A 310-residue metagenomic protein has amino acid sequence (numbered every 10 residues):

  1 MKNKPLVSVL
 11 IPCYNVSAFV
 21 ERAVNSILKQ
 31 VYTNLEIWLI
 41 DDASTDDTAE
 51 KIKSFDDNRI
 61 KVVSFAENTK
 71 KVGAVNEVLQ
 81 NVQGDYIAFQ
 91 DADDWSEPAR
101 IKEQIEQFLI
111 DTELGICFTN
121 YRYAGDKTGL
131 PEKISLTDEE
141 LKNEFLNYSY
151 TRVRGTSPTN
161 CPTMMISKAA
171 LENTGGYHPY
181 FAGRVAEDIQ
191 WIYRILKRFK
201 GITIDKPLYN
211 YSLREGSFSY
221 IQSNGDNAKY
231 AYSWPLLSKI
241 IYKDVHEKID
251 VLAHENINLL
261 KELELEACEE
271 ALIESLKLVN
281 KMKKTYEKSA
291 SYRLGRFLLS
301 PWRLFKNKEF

Functional and structural regions predicted by a protein language model:
M1-L28: N-proximal low-complexity "stem/linker" segments adjacent to membrane-targeting elements
A18-E21, D46-S54, W95, A99: Acidic helix N-cap motif at the loop->helix transition within catalytic regions of sugar-transfer enzymes
S26, D41-E50, E67, D91: A conserved acidic beta->alpha catalytic loop
F65-V82, E103: Glycine-rich, basic loop-to-helix element that forms the pyrophosphate-binding segment of sugar-nucleotide handling
Q80, E140-S233: Conserved nucleotide-sugar donor-binding catalytic segment
I87: Short aromatic/hydrophobic "clamp" motif used to bind/position activated sugar donors
A99-K133: Conserved donor NDP-sugar-binding/catalytic core segment of glycosyltransferases
K243-F310: Boundary detector for helix-to-coil junctions that initiate low-complexity/charged tails
